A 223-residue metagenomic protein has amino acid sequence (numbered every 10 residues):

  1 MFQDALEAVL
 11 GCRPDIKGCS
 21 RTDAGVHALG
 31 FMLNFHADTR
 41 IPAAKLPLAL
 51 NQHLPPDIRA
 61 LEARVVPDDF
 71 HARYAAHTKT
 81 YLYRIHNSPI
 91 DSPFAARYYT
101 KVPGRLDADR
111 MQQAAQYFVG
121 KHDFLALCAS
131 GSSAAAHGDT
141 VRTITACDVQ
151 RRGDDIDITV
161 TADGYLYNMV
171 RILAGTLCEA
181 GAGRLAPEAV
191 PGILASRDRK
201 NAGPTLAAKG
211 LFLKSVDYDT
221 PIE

Functional and structural regions predicted by a protein language model:
M1-E223: Structured-RNA-binding interfaces characteristic of tRNA pseudouridine synthases
